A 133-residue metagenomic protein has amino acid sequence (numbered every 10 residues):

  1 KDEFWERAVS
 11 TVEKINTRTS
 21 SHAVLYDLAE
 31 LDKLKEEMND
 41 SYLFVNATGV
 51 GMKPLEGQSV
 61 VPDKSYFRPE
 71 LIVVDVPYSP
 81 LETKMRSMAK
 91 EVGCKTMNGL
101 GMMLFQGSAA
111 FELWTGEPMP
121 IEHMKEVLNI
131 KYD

Functional and structural regions predicted by a protein language model:
K1, L28, G57, G101 (+1 more regions): Proline- and acidic/polar-enriched loop/turn elements at helix boundaries
K1-T19: NAD(P)-binding Rossmann-fold cofactor-contacting core
E6-T11, L55, Q106-A109: Short, charged, surface-exposed secondary-structure boundary motifs
V12, M38, K125-L128: A generic alpha-helix structural signal
S21-T96: Rossmann-like adenosine-cofactor binding region
I72, V76-D133: Adenosine-phosphate binding glycine-rich loop
